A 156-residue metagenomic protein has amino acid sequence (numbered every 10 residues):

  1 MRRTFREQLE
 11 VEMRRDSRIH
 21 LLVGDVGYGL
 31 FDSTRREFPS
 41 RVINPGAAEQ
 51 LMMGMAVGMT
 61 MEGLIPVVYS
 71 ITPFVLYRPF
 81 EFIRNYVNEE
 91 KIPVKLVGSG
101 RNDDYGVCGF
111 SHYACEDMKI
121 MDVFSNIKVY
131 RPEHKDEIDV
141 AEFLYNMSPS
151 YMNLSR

Functional and structural regions predicted by a protein language model:
M1-R156: Thiamine diphosphate
